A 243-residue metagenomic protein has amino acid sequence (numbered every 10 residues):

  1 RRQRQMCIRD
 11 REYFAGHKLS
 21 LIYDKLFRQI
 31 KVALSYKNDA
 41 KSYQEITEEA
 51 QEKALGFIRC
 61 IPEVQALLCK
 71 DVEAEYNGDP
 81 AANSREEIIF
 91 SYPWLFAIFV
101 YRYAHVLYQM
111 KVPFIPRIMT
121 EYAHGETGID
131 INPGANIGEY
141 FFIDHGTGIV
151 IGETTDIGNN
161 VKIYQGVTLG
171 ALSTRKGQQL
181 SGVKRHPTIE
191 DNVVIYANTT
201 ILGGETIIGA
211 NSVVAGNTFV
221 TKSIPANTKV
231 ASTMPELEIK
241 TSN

Functional and structural regions predicted by a protein language model:
Q3-I8: Short, small-residue-biased leader/transition segments that mark boundaries at the very start of proteins
D10-A15, E86-F90: A ubiquitous short alpha-helical element
Y13-Y36: N-terminal accessory alpha/beta regions
A33-F96: Hydrophobic alpha-helical segments and helix pairs
C69, E73, N83-F90, W94-I149: Extended, small-residue-rich solenoid/repeat segments and analogous flexible loops that form exposed scaffolds
T127, N132-P133, G138-E139, D144-E153 (+11 more regions): Left-handed beta-helix
Q178-R185: Regulatory activation segment
